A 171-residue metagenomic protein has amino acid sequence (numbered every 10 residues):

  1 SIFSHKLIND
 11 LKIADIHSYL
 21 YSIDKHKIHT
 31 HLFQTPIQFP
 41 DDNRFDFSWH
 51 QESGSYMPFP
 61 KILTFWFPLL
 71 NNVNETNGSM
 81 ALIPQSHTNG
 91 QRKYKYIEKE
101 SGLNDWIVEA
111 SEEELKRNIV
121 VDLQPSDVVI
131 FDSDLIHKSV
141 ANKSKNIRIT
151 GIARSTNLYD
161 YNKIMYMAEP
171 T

Functional and structural regions predicted by a protein language model:
S1, K12-L82, H87: Conserved double-stranded beta-helix
H5-N9: Short beta-strand to alpha-helix junction loop
R44, H50-Q51, K116-N118, R148: Short beta-strand-initiation
F47-P58, Y94, V121-D122, V140-K143 (+1 more regions): Short histidine-centered beta-strand/loop micro-motifs that create catalytic or ligand/metal-coordination sites
I62, N77, P125, I147-I149: A structure-centric signal for secondary-structure junctions around beta-strands
T64-P68, N118-V120, V128-I130, T150-I152: Conserved hydrophobic/aromatic beta-strand scaffold that supports enzyme active sites
V73-I136: Double-stranded beta-helix
Q91-Y96, V128-I130, D134-T171: Non-heme Fe(II)/2-oxoglutarate
